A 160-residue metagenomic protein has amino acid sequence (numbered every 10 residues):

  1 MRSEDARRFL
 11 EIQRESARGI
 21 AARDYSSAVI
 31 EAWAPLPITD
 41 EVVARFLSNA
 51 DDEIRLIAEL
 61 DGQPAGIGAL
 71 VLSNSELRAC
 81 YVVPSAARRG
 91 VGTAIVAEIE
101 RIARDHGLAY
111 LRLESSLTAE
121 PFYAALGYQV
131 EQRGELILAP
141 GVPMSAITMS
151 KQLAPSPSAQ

Functional and structural regions predicted by a protein language model:
S3, E11-S85, V96-E98, I102 (+1 more regions): Acetyl-CoA-dependent GNAT
A6-Q13, A103-L117: Generic detector of contiguous secondary-structure segments
E31, R104, P121, P140-G141: Short secondary-structure boundary/hinge segments and terminal tails
E53, G127-Y128: Short glycine-aromatic motifs
S75, E120-P121: Glycine-centered loop/turn positions within well-structured domains that cap or flank conserved ligand/cofactor-binding
A87-R89: Glycine-rich ATP-binding loop(s) of histidine-kinase-like ATPases
A94-Y110, P121-F122: Conserved acyl-CoA
A109, L113-E120, L126, Q132-Q160: C-terminal "cap" of GNAT-fold acetyltransferases
